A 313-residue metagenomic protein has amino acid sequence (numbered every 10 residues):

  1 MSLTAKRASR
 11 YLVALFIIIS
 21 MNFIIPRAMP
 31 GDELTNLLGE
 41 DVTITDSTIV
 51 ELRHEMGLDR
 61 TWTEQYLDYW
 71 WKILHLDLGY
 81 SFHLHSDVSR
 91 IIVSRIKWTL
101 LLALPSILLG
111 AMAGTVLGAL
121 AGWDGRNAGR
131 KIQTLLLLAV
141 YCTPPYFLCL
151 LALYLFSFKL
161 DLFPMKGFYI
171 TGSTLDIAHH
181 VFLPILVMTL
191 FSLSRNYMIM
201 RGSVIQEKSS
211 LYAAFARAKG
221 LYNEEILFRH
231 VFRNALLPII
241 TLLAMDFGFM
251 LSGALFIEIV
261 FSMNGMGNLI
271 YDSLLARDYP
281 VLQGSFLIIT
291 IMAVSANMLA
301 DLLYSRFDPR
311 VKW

Functional and structural regions predicted by a protein language model:
M1-L12, A218-K219: N-terminal Sec/SRP start-transfer signal
L15-E64, D161-I177: Hydrophobic alpha-helical transmembrane segments of membrane transport/permease proteins and related membrane-embedded
M21-A28, G57, Y69-W71, L135-P164 (+1 more regions): Membrane-water interface segments at the C-terminal ends of transmembrane alpha-helices in multi-pass inner-membrane
I44-H75, V181, F261-S273: Short hydrophobic, aromatic-rich alpha-helical segments embedded in or entering the lipid bilayer of multi-pass
R53-W62, G79-V88, Y169-H180, L274-P280: Membrane-interfacial helix-loop-helix junctions in multi-pass membrane proteins
L58-T115: An internal, D/E-rich "acidic patch" concept
I92-K131, P145, S173-W313: Alpha-helical transmembrane segments of integral membrane proteins, especially multi-pass inner/plasma-membrane
L155-F168, E258-N264: Peri-membrane helix termini and adjoining interfacial loops of integral membrane proteins
